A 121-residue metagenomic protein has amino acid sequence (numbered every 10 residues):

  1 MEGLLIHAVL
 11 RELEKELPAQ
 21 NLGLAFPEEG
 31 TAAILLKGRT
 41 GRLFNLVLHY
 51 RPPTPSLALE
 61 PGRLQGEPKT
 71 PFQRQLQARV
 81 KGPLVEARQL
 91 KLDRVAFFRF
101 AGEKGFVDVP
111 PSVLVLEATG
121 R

Functional and structural regions predicted by a protein language model:
M1-R121: Gly/Gly-Pro- and Ser/Thr-rich, intrinsically disordered tail segments characteristic of DNA damage-repair and tolerance
